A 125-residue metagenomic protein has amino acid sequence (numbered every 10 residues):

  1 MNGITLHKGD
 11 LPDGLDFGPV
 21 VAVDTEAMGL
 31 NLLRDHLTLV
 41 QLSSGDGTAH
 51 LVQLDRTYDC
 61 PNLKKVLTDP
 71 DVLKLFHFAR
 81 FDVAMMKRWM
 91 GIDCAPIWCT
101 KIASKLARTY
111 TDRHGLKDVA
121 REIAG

Functional and structural regions predicted by a protein language model:
M1-D118, E122: Conserved RNase H-like, two-metal-ion catalytic cores of nucleic-acid enzymes
G125: Nucleic-acid-contacting surfaces of polymerase cores and analogous helical-repeat interfaces
